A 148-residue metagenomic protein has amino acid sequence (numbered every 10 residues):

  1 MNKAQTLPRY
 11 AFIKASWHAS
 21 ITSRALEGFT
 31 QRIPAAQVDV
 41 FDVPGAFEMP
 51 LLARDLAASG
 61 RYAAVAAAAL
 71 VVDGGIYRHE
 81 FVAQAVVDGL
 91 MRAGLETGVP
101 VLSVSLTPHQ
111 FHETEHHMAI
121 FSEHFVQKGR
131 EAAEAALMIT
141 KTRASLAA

Functional and structural regions predicted by a protein language model:
N2-D42: Glycine-rich phosphate/diphosphate-binding loop of Rossmann-like nucleotide-binding domains
S16-W17, V43, A69-V71, L106-F111: Short, ordered loop/turn segments at secondary-structure junctions
R24, G28, G89-R92, E131 (+1 more regions): Alpha-helical scaffold segments in soluble metabolic enzymes
R32-S59: Active-site rim loops that border cofactor/substrate pockets in soluble metabolic enzymes
L52-L90, G94: Glycine-rich phosphate-binding loop
V82-P108, Q127: Short, acidic/small-residue loops that bind anionic groups at enzyme active sites
H109-Q127: Phosphate-binding/catalytic loops
E123-A148: A charged, well-structured terminal subsegment
